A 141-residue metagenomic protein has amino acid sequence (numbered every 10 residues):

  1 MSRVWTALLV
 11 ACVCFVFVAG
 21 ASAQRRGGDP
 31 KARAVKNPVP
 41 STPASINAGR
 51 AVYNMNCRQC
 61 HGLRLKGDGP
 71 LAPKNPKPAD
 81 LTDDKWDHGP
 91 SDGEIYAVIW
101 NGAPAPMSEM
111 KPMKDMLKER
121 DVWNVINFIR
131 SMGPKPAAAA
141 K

Functional and structural regions predicted by a protein language model:
M1-A7: Positively charged n-region of N-terminal signal peptides that target proteins for export
A7-V16: Bacterial N-terminal signal peptides
F15-A23: Sec/Tat signal peptide C-region and signal peptidase I cleavage site
A23-Q24, P73-D80, V98-G133, A140-K141: Axial heme c-ligation environment in periplasmic c-type cytochrome domains
R25-V52, A139-K141: Electrostatic cytochrome c docking/interface patches
A34, A44, A48, V52 (+4 more regions): Extracytoplasmic/secreted proteins, especially bacterial periplasmic and envelope-associated proteins
P43, R50, G62, K66-Y96: Gly/Gly-Pro-rich "capping" loops immediately C-terminal to redox-active cysteine motifs in periplasmic/lumenal
G49, N54-L63, M110, V125-I129: The canonical Cys-X-X-Cys-His
